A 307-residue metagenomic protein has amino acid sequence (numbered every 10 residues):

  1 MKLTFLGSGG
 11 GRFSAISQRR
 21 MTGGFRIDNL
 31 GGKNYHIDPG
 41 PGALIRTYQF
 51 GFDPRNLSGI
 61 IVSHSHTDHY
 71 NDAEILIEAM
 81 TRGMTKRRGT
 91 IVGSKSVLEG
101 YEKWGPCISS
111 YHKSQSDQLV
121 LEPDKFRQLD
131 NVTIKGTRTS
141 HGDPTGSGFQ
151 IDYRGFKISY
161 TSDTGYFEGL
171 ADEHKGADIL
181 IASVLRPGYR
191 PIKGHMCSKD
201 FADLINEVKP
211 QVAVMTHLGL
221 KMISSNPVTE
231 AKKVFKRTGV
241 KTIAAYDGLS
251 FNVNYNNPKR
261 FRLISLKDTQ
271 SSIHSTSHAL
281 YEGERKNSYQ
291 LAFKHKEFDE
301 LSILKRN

Functional and structural regions predicted by a protein language model:
M1-F50, G146-S162, I179: Conserved beta-strand hairpin/beta-sheet module of binuclear metal-dependent hydrolase folds, prominently
G7, G40-P41, R138, V184-R186: Short glycine-/small-residue-rich Rossmann-like dinucleotide-binding loops
G10, G42, T67, L98 (+3 more regions): Residue-level marker for beta-strand->alpha-helix junctions and adjacent short loops that shape enzyme
H36-G40, S58-D68, S94, I158-T164 (+3 more regions): Active-site neighborhood of phospho(di)ester-bond hydrolases with catalytic His/Asp-centered motifs
P41-V92, G176-L180: Active-site metal-binding motif and surrounding structural segment of the metallo-beta-lactamase
N71-M80, W104, I223-K232: Metal-dependent catalytic neighborhoods of phosphoester/phosphodiester hydrolases
K86-G146, Y153-R154, N254: Metallo-beta-lactamase
E168-I179, R186-R306: Binuclear metal-ion centers of metallo-dependent hydrolases, dominated by the metallo-beta-lactamase
